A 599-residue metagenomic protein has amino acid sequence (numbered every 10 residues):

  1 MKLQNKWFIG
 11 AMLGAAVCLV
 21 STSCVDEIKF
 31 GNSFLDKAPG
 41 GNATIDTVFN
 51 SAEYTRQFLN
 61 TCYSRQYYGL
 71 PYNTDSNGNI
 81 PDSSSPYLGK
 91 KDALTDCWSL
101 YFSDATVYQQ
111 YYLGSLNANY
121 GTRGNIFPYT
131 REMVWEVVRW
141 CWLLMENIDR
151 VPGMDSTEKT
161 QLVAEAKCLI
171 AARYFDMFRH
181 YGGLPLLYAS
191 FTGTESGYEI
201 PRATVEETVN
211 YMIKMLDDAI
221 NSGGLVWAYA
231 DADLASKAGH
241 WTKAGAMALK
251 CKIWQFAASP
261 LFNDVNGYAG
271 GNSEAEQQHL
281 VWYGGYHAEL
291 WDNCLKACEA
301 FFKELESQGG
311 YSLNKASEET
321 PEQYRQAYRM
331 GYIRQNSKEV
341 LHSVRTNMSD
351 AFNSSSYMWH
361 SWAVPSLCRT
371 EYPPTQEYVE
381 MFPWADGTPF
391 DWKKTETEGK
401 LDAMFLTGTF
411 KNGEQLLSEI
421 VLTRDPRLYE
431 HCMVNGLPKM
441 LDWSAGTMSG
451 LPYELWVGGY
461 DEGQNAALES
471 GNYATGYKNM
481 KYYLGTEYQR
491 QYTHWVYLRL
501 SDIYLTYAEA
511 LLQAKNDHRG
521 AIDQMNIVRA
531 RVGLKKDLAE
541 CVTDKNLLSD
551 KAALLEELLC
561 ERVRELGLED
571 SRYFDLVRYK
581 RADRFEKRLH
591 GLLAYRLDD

Functional and structural regions predicted by a protein language model:
K2-A11: Bacterial N-terminal signal peptides that target proteins for export
V20-S23: C-terminal motif of bacterial Sec signal peptides marking the signal peptidase cleavage site
V25-T106, L184, K243-M247, K252-G458 (+1 more regions): An aromatic- and glycine-enriched ligand-binding surface/loop that stacks and positions planar moieties
N42-D75, S99-Y181, S196-A238, D402 (+8 more regions): Conserved, well-structured interaction surfaces
M177, A257, A514-K515: Structural motif corresponding to the intra-repeat A-B loop/turn of tetratricopeptide repeats
G446-T447, Y482-Y483, S501-Y507, D517-D544: Active/binding-pocket-proximal capping segment
